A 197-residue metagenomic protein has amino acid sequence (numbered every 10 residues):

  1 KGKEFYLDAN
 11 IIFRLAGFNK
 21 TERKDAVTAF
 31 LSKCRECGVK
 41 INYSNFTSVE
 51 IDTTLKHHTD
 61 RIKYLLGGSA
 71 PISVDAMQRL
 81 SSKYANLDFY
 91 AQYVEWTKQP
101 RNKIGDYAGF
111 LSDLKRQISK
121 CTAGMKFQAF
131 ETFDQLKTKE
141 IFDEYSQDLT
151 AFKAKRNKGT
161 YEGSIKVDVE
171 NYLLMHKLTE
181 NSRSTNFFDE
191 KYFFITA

Functional and structural regions predicted by a protein language model:
K1-Y192: Active-site-proximal, substrate-binding regions of enzyme catalytic domains and RNA-binding/basic surfaces
F194-T196: Membrane-proximal bilayer-interacting regions
